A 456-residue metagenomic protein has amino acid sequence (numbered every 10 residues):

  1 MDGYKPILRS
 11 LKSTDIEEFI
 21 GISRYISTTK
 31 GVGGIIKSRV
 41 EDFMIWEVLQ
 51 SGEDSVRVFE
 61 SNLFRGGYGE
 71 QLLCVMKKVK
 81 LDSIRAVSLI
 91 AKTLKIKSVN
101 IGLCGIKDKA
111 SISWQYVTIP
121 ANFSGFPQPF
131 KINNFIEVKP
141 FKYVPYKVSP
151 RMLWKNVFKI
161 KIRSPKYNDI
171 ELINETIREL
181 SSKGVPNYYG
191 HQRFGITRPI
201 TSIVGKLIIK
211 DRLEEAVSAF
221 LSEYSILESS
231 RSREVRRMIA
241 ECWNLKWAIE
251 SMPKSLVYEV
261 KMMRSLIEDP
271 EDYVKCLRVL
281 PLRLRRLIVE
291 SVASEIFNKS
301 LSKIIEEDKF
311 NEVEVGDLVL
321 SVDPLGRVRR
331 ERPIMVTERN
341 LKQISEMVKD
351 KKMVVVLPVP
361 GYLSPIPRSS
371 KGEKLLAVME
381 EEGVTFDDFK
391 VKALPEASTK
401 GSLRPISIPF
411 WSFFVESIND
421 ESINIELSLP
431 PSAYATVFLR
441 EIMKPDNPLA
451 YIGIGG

Functional and structural regions predicted by a protein language model:
M1-G456: Non-catalytic, substrate/partner-engaging modules appended to enzymatic cores
